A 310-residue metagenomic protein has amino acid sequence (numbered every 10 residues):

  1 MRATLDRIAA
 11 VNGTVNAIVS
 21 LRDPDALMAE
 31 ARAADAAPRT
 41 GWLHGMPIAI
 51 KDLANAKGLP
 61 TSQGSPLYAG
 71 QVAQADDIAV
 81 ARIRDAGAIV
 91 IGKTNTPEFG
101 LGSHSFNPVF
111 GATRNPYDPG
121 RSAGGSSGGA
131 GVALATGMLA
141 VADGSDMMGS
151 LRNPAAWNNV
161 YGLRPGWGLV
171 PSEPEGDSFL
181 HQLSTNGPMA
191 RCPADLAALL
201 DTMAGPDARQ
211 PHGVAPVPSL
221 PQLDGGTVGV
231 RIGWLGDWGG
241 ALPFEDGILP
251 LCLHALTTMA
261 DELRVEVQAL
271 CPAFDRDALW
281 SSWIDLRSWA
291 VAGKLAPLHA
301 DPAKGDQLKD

Functional and structural regions predicted by a protein language model:
M1-M148, T257, L263: Gly/Ser-rich catalytic/binding loops embedded in alpha/beta enzyme cores
M1-P38, T202-D310: Amidase signature
R22, Q74, I78, G128 (+6 more regions): Conserved active-site and cofactor/substrate-binding residues in soluble primary-metabolism enzymes
P60-T61, L101-S105, R152-W157, P174-G176 (+2 more regions): Short acidic, glycine/serine/threonine-rich loops at helix termini
P66-Q71, S184-G187, W238-D246: Flexible, glycine/proline-enriched loop segments at strand-loop-helix junctions that form or flank small-ligand binding
H104, F110, A130-V230, L235: Fold-level recognition of mixed alpha/beta catalytic cores in primary-metabolism enzymes, strongest
N115-S127, G168-G176, V291-D306: Short, basic, helix/turn surface patches
